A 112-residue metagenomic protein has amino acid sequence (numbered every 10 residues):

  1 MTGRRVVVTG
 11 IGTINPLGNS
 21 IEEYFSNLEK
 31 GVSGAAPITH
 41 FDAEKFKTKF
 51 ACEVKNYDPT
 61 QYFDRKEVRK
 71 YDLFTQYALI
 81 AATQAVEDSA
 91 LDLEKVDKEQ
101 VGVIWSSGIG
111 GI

Functional and structural regions predicted by a protein language model:
M1-I112: Conserved "HGTGT" condensation-loop signature of ketosynthase/thiolase-family condensing enzymes that catalyze
